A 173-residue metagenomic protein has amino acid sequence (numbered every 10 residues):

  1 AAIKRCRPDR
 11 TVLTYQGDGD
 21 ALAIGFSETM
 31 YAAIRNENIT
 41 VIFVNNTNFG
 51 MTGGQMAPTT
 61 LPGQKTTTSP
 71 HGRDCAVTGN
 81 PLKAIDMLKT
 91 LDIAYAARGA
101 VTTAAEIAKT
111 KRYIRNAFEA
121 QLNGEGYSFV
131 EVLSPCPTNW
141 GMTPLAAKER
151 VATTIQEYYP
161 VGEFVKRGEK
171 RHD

Functional and structural regions predicted by a protein language model:
A1-R7: Active-site cofactor/substrate anionic-group-binding motifs, chiefly glycine- and Lys/Arg-rich phosphate-binding loops
D9, A23-T40, V44, N48-D173: Glycine-rich ThDP/TPP pyrophosphate-binding loop and its adjacent helix/strand module within ThDP-dependent enzymes
V12-Y15: Short beta-strand-to-loop acidic/aromatic patch adjacent to the donor-nucleotide binding site
G17-D20: Active-site metal-binding loops of divalent metal-dependent hydrolases
